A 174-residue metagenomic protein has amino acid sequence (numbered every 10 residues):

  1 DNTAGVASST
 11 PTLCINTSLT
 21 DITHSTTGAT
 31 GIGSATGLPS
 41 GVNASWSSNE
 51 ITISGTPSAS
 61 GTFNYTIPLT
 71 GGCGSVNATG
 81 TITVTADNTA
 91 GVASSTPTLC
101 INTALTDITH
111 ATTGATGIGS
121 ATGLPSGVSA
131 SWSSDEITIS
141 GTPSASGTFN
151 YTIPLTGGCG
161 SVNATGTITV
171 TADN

Functional and structural regions predicted by a protein language model:
D1, G74-T85, G160-A172: C-terminal edge beta-strand
D1-S9, D87-S95, D173-N174: Proline-enriched interdomain boundary motifs that mark the N-terminal boundary and often initiate the first structured
P11-S18, P97-A104: Short, solvent-exposed loop/linker segments at the N-terminal edge of repeated beta-sheet extracellular domains
S18-T26, A104-T112: A short beta-strand segment in extracellular, disulfide-stabilized domains
I32-I51, I118-I137: Low-complexity "stalk/linker" and mucin-like segments enriched in Ser/Thr/Pro/Ala/Gly
T52-S60, T138-S146: Extracellular/luminal low-complexity segments enriched in Ser/Thr/Pro
G61-G71, G147-G157, G166: A short beta-strand micro-motif common to beta-rich folds, especially ectodomain repeats
